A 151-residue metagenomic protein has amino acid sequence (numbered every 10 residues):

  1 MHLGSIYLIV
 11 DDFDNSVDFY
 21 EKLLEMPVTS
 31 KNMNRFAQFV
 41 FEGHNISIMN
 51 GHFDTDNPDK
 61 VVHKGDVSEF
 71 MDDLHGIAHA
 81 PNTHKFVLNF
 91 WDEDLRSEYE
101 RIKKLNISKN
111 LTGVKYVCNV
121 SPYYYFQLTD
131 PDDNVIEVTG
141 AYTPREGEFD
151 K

Functional and structural regions predicted by a protein language model:
M1-V17, K85-L88, T139-K151: N-terminal beta-strand motif that seeds the catalytic metal site of vicinal oxygen chelate
H2-D11, A37-V40, D59-K103, Y124-T129 (+1 more regions): Vicinal oxygen chelate
Y7, P27-R35, K115-V117, G140-R145: Conserved catalytic-core motifs of GNAT/GCN5-like acyltransferases
L8-D59: Core segments of cupin and vicinal oxygen chelate
S16-F19, E25-P27, G65-F70, L105-I107: A short linear-motif detector with a strong N-terminal bias
N57-V61, G147-D150: A short, polar/proline- and glycine-enriched secondary-structure boundary/capping micro-motif
F90-E93, Y99-K151: Vicinal oxygen chelate
